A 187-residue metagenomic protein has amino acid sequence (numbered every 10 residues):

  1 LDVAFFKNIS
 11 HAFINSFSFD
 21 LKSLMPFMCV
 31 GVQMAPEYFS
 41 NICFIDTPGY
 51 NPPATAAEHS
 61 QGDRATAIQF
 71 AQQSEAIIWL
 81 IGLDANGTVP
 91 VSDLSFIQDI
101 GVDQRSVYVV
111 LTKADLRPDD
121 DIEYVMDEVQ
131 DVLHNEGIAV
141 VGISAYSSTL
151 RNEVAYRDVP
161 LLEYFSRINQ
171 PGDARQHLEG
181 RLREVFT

Functional and structural regions predicted by a protein language model:
L1-Q176: Globular "head" domains of long coiled-coil molecular machines
P171-T187: C-terminal helical "lid" subdomain and adjoining coupling/linker elements of P-loop NTPases
